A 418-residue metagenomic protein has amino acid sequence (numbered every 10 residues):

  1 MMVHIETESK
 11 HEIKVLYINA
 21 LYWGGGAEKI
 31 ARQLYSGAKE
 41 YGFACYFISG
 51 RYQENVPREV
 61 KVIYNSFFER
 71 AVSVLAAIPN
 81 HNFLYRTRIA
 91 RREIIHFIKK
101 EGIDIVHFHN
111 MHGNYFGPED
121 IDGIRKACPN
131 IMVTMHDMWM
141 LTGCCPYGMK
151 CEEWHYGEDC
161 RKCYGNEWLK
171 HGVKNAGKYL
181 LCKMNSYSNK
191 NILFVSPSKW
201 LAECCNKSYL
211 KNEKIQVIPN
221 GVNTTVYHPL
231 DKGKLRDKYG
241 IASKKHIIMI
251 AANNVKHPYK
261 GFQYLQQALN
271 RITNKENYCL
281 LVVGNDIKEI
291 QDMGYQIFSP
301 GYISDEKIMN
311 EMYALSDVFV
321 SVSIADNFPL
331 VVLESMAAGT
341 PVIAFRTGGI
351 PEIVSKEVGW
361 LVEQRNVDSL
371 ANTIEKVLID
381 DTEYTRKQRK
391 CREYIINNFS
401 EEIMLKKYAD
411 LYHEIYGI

Functional and structural regions predicted by a protein language model:
E203-N206, V222-K238, I290-Q291: Acidic anion/phosphate-binding donor-loop and adjacent secondary structure in glycosyltransferase catalytic cores
I241-K260, Q266-L269: Conserved donor-binding/catalytic core segment of Leloir-type glycosyltransferases
G284-N310: Nucleotide-activated donor-binding/catalytic signature segment of Leloir-type glycosyltransferases, i.e., the conserved
E311-S316: Short alpha-helical donor nucleotide-sugar binding micro-motif in glycosyltransferases
I324: Aromatic "clamp/platform" in nucleotide-sugar-dependent glycosyltransferases that forms part of the donor/acceptor
P341-A344: Short hydrophobic beta-strand element within catalytic cores of glycosyltransferases and related nucleotide-activated
K356, W360-V367, K376-T382: Conserved acidic donor-binding segment of nucleotide-sugar-dependent glycosyltransferases
S369, K376, E383-N398, M404-D410: A short, well-ordered alpha-helix in the C-terminal region of glycosyltransferases
